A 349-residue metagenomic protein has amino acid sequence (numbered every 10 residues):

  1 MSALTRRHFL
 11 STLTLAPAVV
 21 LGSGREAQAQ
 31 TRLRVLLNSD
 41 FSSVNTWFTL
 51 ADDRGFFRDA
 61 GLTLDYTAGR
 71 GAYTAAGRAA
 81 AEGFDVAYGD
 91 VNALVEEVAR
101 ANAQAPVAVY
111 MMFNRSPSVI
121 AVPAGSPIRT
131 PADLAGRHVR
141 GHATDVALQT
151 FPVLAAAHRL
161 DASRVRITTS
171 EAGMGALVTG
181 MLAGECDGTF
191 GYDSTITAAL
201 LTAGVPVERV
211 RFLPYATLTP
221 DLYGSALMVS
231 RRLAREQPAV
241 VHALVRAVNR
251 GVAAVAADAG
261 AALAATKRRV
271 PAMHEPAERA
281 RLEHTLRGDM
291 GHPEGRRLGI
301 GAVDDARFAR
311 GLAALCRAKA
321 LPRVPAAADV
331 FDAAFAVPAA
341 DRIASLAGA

Functional and structural regions predicted by a protein language model:
M1-P17: N-terminal secretory signal peptides and thylakoid transit peptides that target proteins across membranes
A16, E26-A27: Cleavable N-terminal signal peptides
G22-G24: N-terminal signal peptide c-region/cleavage motif recognized by signal peptidases
A29-A183, D187-S194, L213-Y215, P220-D221: Short, glycine-/small- and polar/acidic-enriched structural segments that line small-molecule recognition paths
V119-A121, A226-V229, L233: Short glycine- and hydrophobic/aromatic-rich loop-to-beta-strand nucleating segment in the catalytic cores
T197-A216: Extracytoplasmic/periplasmic substrate-binding proteins
E236-A318: Secondary-structure end/capping motifs
F308-A349: Conserved C-terminal helix/tail region of periplasmic/extracytoplasmic solute-binding proteins
